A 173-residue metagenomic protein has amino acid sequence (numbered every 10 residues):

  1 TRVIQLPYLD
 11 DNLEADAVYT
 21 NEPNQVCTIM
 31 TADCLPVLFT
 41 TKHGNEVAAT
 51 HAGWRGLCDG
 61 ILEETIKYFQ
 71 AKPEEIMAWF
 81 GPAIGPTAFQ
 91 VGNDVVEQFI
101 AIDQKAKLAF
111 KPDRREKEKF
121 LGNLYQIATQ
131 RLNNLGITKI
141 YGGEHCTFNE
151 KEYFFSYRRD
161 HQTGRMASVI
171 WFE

Functional and structural regions predicted by a protein language model:
T1-E173: Active-site microenvironment for binding and transforming phosphate-containing groups
